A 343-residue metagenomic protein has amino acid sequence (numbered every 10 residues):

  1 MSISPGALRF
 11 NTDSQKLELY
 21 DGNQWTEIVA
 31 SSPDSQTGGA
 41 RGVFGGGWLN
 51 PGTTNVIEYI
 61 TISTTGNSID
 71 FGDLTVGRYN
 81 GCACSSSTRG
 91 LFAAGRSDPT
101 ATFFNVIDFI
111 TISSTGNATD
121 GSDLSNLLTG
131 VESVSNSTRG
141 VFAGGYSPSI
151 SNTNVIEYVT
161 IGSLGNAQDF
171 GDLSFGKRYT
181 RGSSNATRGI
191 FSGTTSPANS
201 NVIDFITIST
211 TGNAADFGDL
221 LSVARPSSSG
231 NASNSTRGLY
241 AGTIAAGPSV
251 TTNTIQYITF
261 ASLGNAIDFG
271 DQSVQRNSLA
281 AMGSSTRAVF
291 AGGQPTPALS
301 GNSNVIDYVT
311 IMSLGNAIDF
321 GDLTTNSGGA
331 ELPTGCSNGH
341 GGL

Functional and structural regions predicted by a protein language model:
M1-L343: Polar, enzyme-active/binding microenvironments
